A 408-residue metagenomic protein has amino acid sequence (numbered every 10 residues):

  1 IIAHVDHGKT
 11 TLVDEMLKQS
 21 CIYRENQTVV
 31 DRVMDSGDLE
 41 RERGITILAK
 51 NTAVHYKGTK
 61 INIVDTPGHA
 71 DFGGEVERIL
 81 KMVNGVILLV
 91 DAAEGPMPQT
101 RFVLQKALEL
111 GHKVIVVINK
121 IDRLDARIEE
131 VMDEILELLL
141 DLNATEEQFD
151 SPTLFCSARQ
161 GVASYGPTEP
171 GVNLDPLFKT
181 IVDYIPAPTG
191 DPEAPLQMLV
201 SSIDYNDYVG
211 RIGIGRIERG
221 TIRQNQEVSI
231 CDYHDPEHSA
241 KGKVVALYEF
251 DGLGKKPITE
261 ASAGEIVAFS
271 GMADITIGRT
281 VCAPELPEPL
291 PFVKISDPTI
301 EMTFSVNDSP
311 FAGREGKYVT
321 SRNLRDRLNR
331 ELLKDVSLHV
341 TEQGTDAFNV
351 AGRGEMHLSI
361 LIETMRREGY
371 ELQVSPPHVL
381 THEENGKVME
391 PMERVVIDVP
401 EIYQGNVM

Functional and structural regions predicted by a protein language model:
I1-V90, E134, I203-N206: P-loop NTPase switch module centered on the Walker A-proximal segment
T28-D31, L142-L154, P188-L199, P236-F250 (+4 more regions): Interdomain boundary/hinge elements
I61, T66-F72, L80-L104, L108-E130: Conserved Switch II/interswitch segment of TRAFAC-class P-loop GTPases
K113, R123-P186: Canonical P-loop GTPase G-domain recognition
R127, R279-C282, E355-E371, V407-M408: Charge-rich, low-aromatic oligomerization/scaffolding segments with amphipathic character
S157, Q343-H357: Short glycine/threonine-rich beta-strand-turn micro-motifs
Q197-M302, A312-R314: Conserved nucleotide-binding/hydrolysis modules and their immediate coupling elements across P-loop/ASCE NTPase motors
S309-L332: A short, contiguous, amphipathic alpha-helix enriched in charged residues
